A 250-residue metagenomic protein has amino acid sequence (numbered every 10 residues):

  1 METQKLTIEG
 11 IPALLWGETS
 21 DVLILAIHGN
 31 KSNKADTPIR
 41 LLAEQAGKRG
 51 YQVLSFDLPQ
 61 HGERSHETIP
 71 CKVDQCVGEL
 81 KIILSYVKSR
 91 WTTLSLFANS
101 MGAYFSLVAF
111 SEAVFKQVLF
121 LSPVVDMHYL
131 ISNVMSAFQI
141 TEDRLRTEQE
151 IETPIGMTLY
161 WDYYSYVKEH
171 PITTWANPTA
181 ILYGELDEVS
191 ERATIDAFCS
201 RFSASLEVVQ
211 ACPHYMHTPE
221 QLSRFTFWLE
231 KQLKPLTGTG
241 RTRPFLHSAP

Functional and structural regions predicted by a protein language model:
M1-T19: N-terminal cap/lid segment of alpha/beta-hydrolase-fold proteins
D21-G29: Short beta-strand element of the alpha/beta-hydrolase
N30, D57-E67, V124, C212: Short beta-to-alpha linker loops that shape the active-site pocket of alpha/beta-hydrolase fold enzymes
K31-A43, A193: The serine-hydrolase catalytic nucleophile loop
P38-I39, A43-S65: Conserved alpha/beta-hydrolase
H61-K88: Catalytic nucleophile-loop/oxyanion-hole region of alpha/beta-hydrolase and closely related hydrolase-like folds
F97-S106: Gly/Ala-rich beta-loop-alpha elbow adjacent to hydrolase catalytic centers
V114-A197, R201-V208, P213-M216, E220-P250: The alpha/beta-hydrolase serine catalytic core
